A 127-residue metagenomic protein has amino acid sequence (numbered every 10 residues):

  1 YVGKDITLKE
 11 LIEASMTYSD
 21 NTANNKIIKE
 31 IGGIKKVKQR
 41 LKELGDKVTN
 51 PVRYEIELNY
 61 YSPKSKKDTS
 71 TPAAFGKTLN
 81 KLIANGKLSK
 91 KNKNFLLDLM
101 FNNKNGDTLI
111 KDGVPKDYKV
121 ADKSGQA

Functional and structural regions predicted by a protein language model:
Y1-K26, I34: Conserved catalytic neighborhood of penicillin-recognizing serine enzymes
K4, N24-K87: Mid-domain, small-residue-enriched loop/turn segments at the edges of structured enzyme/sensor domains
E10, Q39, K77, F95-D98: Amphipathic alpha-helical interaction segments
Y18, E30, L99: Conserved catalytic core of Hanks-type protein kinase domains
K93, L97-N105: Small-residue-rich helix-loop
T108-A127: Short, Gly/Ser/Thr-enriched beta-strand-loop segments that form substrate-interacting elements of hydrolase/peptidase
